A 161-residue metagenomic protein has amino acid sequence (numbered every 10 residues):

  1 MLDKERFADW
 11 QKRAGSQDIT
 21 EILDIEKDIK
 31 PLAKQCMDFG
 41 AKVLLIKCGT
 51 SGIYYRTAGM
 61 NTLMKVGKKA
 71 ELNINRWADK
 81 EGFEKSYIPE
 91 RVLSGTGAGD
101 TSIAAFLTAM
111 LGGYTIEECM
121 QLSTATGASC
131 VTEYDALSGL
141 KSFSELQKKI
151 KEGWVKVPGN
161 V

Functional and structural regions predicted by a protein language model:
M1-E5: A short, active-site helix/loop in glycosyltransferases that binds the activated sugar's phosphate group
R6-V161: Conserved phosphate-binding/catalytic region of the ribokinase-like
